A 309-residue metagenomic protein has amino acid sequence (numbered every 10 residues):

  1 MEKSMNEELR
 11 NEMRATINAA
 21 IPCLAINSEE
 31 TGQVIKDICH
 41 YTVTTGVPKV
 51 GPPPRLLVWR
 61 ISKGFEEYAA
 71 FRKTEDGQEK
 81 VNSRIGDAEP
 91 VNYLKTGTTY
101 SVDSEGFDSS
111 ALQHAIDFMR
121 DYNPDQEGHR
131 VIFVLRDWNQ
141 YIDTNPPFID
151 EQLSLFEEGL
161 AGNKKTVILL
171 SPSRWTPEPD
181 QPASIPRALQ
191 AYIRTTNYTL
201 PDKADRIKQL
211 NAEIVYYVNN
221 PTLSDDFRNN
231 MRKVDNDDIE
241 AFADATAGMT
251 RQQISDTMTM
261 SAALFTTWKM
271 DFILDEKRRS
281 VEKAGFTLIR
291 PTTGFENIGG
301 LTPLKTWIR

Functional and structural regions predicted by a protein language model:
M1-E30, P52-P53, L57, S62-T99 (+2 more regions): AAA+ P-loop ATPase motor domain of ring mechanoenzymes
E8-E12, V34-D37, A111-F118, E151 (+2 more regions): Well-ordered alpha-helical segments embedded in enzymatic catalytic cores
A15-A19, T45-G51, F118-G128, E157-K164 (+1 more regions): Conserved catalytic network of the ASCE P-loop NTPase/AAA+ motor domain
G32-K36, E66-Y68, I142, W175-P182: Short, charged/polar "capping" segments at the starts of alpha-helices and the immediately preceding loops
D37-T45, F148-E151, E178-L189: Short, aromatic/basic amphipathic alpha-helical patches
T42-G46, I142, I149-Q152, F156-G159 (+2 more regions): Active-site catalytic pocket residues across diverse enzymes, especially alpha/beta-hydrolases
V58-Q152, E158-G159, T166-L170: Conserved P-loop NTPase "ATPase switch" module shared by AAA+ and STAND
S154-R187, R194-N197: Canonical AAA+ ATPase core
